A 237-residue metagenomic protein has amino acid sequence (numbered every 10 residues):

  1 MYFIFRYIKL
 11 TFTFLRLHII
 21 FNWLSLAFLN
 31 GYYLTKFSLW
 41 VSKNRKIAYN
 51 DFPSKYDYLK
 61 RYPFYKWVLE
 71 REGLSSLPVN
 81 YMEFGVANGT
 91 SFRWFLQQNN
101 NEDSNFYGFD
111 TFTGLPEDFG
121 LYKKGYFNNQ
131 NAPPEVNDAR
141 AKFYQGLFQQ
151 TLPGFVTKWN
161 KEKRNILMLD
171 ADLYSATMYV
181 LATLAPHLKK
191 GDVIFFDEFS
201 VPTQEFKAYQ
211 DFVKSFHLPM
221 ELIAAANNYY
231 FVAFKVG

Functional and structural regions predicted by a protein language model:
M1-Y2: N-terminal hydrophobic targeting signals that begin at the initiator methionine
F5-M82, A87-R93: Class I SAM-dependent methyltransferase Rossmann-like catalytic core, especially the SAM/SAH-binding loop
R45-F52, K66, G73-G237: S-adenosylmethionine/decaboxylated-SAM
